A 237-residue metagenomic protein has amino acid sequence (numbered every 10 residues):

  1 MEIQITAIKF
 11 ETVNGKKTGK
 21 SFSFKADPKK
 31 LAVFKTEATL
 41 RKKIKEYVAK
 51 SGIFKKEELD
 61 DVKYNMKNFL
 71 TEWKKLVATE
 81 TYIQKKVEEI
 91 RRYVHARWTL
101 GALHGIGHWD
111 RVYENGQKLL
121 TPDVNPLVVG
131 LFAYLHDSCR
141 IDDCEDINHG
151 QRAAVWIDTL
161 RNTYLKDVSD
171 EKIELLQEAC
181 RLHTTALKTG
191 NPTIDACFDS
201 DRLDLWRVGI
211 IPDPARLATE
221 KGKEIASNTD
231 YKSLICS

Functional and structural regions predicted by a protein language model:
E2-F54, D60: Strongly charged
K45-V48, L59, K63, L70 (+1 more regions): Residue-level detector of alpha-helical secondary structure
K63, I106, D110-Y113, G130 (+1 more regions): Short, well-structured alpha-helical segments
N68-Y82, A96-V124, L135, L182-S237: Divalent metal-dependent phosphate-bond-processing catalytic cores, especially two-metal-ion Mg2+/Mn2+ enzymes that act
V112-Y113, N148-T163: An active-site-proximal "capping" alpha-helix that borders the catalytic cofactor pocket
N125-E145, H149-A153, Q177-T184, D201: His-Asp-centered metal-binding catalytic motifs of divalent-metal-dependent phosphohydrolases/nucleases
T163-E171: Short helix-capping segments at alpha-helix termini
